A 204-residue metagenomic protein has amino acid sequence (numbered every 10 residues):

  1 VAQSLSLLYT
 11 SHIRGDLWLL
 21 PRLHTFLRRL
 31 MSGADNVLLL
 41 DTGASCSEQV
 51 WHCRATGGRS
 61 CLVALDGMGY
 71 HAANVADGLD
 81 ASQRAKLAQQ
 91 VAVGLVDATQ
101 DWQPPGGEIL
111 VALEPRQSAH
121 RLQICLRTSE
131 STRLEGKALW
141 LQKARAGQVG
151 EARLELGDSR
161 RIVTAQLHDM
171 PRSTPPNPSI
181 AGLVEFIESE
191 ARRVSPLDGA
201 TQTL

Functional and structural regions predicted by a protein language model:
V1-L204: Acidic, metal/ion-coordinating pockets
